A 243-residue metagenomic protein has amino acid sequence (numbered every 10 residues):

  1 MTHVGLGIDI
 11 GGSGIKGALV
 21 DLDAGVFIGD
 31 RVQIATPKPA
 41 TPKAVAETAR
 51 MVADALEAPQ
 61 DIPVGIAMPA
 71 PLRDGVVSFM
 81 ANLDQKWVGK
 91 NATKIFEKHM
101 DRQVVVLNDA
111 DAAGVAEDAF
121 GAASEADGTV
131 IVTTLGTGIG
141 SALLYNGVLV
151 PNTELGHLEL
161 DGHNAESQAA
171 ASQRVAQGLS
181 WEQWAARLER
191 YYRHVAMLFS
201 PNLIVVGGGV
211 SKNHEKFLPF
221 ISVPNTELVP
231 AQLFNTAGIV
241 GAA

Functional and structural regions predicted by a protein language model:
M1-V4, A18-L22, G29-D30, P39-A44 (+6 more regions): Glycine/GP-enriched mid-protein hinge/lid loop-to-helix segment characteristic of carbohydrate kinases
G5-G11: Short, hydrophobic/glycine-enriched beta-strand segments
D9, G65-P69, L107, I131-G138 (+1 more regions): Short beta-strand segments
G14, V195, P201-I221, E227-N235: Glycine-rich phosphate-binding loops at beta-strand->alpha-helix junctions
G14, V26-F27, V77, L149: Hydrophobic "anchor" residues
G17, I34, I66, P201-G208 (+1 more regions): Residue-level signal for inorganic ion chemistry
D30, P37-R50, D54, P59-V64 (+3 more regions): Glycine-rich phosphate-binding loop and adjoining helix at the ATP-binding site of ATP-dependent phosphoryl-transfer
T236-A243: A late-sequence structural motif
